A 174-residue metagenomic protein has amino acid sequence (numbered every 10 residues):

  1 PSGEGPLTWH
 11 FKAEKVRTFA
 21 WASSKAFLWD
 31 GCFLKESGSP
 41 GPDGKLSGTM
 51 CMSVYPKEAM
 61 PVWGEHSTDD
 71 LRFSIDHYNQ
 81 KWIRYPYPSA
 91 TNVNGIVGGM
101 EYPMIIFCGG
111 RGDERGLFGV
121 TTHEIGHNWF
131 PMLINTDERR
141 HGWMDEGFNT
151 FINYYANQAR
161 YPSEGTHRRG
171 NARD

Functional and structural regions predicted by a protein language model:
P1-T122, F151: Hydrophobic helix-coil surface modules that form long, contiguous segments used for peptide/substrate interaction
E65, F107-R173: Zinc-dependent metallopeptidase catalytic helix centered on the HExxH motif and its immediate flanking segment
